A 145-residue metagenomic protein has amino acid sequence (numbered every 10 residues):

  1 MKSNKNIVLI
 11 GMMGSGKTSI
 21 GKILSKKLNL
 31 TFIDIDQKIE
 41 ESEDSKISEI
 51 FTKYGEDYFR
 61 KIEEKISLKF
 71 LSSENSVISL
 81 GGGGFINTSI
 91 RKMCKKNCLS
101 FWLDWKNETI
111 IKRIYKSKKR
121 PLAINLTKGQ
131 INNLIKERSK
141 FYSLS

Functional and structural regions predicted by a protein language model:
M1-N4, K69-L71: Phosphate-binding P-loop
L9: Hydrophobic anchor at the beta1->P-loop junction of P-loop NTPases
M12: P-loop (Walker A) phosphate-binding loop of NTP-binding proteins
T18: Walker A/P-loop
T31, I35-K95, R120, S139: ATP-dependent small-molecule kinase phosphotransfer cores that center on conserved nucleotide phosphate-binding segments
K96-K140: A glycine- and Lys/Arg-enriched "phosphate-lid" helix/loop adjacent to the NTP-binding pocket of small-molecule kinases
S145: An anion/phosphate-binding loop that grips the pyrophosphate of nucleotide cofactors and donors
